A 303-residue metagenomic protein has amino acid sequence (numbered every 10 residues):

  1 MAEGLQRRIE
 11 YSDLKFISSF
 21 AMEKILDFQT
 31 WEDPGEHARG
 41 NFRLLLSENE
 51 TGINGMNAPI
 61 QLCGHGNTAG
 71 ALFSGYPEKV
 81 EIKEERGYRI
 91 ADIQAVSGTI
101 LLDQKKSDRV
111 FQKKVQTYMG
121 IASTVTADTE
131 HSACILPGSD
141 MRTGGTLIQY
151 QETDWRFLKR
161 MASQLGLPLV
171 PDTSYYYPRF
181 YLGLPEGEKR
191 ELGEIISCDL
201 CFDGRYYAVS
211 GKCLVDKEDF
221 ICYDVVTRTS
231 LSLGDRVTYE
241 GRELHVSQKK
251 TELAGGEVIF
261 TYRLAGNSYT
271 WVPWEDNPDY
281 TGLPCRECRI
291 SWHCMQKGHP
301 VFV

Functional and structural regions predicted by a protein language model:
M1-V303: Amphipathic alpha-helical and helix-coil boundary elements used as assembly and membrane-proximal scaffolds
